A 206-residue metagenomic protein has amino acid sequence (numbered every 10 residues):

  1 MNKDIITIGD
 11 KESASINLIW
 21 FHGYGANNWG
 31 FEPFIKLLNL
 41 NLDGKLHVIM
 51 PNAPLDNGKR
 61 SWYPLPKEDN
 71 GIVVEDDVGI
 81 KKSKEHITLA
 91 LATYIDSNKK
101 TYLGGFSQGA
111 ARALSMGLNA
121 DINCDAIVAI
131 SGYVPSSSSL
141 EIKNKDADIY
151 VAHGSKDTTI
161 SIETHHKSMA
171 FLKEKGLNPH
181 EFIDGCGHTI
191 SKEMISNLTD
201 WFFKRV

Functional and structural regions predicted by a protein language model:
N2-K99: Serine-hydrolase catalytic machinery in alpha/beta-hydrolase-like enzymes
W29, T158-T164: Conserved alpha/beta-hydrolase "acid-adjacent" motif
P33, S115-N119: Active-site signature of alpha/beta-hydrolase-fold catalytic machinery across serine- and Asp/Cys-nucleophile hydrolases
L103-G105, I130: Short beta-strand immediately N-terminal to the catalytic nucleophile in serine-hydrolase-like folds
G105-G109, A113: Gly/Ala-rich beta-loop-alpha elbow adjacent to hydrolase catalytic centers
I122-V134: A conserved short beta-strand
Y150, E163-V206: C-terminal catalytic histidine-bearing segment of alpha/beta-hydrolase fold enzymes
Y150-H153, D157: Short beta-strand/loop motif that positions the catalytic acidic residue of the alpha/beta-hydrolase fold
